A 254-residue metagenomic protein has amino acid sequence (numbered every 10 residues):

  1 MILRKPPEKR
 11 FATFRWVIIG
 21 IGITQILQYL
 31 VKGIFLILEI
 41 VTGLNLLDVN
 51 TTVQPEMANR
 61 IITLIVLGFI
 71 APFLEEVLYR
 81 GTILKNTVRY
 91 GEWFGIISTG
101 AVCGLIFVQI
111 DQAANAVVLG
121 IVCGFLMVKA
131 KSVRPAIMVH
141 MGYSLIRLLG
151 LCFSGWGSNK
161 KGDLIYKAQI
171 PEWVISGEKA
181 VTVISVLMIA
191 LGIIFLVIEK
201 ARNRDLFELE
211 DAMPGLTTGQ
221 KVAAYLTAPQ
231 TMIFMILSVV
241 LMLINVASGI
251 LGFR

Functional and structural regions predicted by a protein language model:
I2-A71, A247-R254: Juxtamembrane helix-loop-helix connectors linking adjacent transmembrane helices in multi-pass membrane enzymes
R60-I250: Transmembrane helix-loop-helix hairpins at the membrane interface of multi-pass integral membrane proteins
